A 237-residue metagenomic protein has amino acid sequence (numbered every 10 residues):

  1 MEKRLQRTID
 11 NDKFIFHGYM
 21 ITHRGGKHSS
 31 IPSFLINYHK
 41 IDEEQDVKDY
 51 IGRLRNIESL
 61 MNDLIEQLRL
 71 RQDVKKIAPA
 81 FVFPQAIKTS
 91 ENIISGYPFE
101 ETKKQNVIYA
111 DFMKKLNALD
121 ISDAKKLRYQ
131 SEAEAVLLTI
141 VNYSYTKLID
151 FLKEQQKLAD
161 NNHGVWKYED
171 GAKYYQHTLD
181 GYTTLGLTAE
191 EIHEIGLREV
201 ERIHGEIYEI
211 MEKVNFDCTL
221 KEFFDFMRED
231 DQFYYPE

Functional and structural regions predicted by a protein language model:
M1-E237: N-terminal maturation segment of proteins
